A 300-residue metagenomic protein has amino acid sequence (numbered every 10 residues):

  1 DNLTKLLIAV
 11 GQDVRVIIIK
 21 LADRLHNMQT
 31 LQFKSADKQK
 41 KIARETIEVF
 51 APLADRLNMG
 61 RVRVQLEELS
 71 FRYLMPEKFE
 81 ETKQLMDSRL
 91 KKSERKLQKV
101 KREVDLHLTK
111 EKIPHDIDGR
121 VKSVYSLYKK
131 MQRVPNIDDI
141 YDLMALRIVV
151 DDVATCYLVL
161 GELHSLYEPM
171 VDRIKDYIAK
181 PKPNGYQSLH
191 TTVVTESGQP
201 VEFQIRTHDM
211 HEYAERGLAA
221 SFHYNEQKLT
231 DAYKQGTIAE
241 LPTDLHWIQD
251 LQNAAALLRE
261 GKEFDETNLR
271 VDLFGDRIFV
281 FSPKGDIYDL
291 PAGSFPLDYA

Functional and structural regions predicted by a protein language model:
D1-I17, R24-Y299: Nucleic-acid processing machinery
